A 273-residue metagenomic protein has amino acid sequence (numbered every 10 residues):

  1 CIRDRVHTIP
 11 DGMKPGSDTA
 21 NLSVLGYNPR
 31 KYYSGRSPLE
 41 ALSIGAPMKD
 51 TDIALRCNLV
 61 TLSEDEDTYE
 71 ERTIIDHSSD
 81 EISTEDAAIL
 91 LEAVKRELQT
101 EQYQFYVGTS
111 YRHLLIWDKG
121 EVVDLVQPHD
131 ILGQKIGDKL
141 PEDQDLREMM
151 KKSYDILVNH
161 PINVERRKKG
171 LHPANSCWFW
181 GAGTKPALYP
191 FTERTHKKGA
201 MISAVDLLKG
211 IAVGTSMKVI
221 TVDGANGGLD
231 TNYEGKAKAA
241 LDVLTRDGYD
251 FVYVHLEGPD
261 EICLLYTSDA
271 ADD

Functional and structural regions predicted by a protein language model:
C1-D4, Y266-A271: Conserved small/polar residues in nucleotide/adenosyl-binding loops
R3-L91, K95: Active-site nucleophile/metal-coordination loop of metallo-enzymes that catalyze phosphate/sulfate and related
R5-T8, T100-V107, G199, S216-D223: Short secondary-structure junctions
G16-D18, T51-A54, V107-T109, L171 (+1 more regions): A short, structural micro-pattern
Y27, V60-L62, I116-G120, W180-A182 (+1 more regions): Structured loops at beta-to-helix junctions and adjacent beta-edge loops in soluble globular domains
E64-H77, D118-Q134, L244-S268: Active-site His/acidic residue clusters
S78-S176, A182: Glycine-rich, mobile lid/loop segments that gate access to catalytic sites or pores
T184-L265: Anion-binding catalytic surfaces of enzymes that hydrolyze or transfer phosphate/sulfate esters
